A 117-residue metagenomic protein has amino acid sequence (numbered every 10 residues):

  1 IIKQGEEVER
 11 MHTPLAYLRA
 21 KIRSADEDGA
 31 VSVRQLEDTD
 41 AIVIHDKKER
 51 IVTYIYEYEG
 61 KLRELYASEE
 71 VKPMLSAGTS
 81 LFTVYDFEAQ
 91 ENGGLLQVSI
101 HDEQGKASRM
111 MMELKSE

Functional and structural regions predicted by a protein language model:
I1-E6, Q97, H101: N-terminal non-globular leader segments, chiefly Sec-dependent signal peptides
I2-S32: Membrane-proximal N-terminal amphipathic helix
M11, M74, M110-M112: Detector for methionine-enriched segments
L15, K72, T79, E113-K115: General N-terminal targeting signals
E37-L95: Type IV pilin-like appendage domain
V84, Q90-E117: Low-complexity, S/T/G/P-rich flexible repeat/linker segments used as non-globular hinges and stalks within
